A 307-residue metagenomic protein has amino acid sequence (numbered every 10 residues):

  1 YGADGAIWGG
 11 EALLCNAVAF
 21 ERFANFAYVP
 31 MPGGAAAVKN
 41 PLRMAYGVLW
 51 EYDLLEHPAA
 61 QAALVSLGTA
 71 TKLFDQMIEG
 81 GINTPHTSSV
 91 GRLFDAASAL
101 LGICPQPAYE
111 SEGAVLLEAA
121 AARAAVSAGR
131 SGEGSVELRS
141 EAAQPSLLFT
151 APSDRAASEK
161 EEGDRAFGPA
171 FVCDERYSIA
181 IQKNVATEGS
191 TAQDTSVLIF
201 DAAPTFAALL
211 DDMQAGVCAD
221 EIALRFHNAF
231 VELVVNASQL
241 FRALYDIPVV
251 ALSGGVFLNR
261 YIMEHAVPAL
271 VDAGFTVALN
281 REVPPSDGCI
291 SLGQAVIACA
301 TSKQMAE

Functional and structural regions predicted by a protein language model:
Y1-V38, L42-Y52, R281-P284: Phosphate/diphosphate-binding loops
G2, P41-G47, A278-E307: Glycine-rich phosphate-binding/hydrolytic loop that grips phosphoryl groups
I7-F20, C104, E264-A273: A glycine- and small-aliphatic-rich helix-loop capping segment at beta-alpha/alpha-beta transitions that lines
W8-E11, R22-A24, A45, H86 (+7 more regions): Structural beta-strand/beta-sheet cores of well-ordered domains, especially the beta-sheet scaffolds that support
A19-F23, P107-A108, G274, K303-M305: Phosphate-handling active-site elements
V29-N40, V65, T84-P85, R225 (+2 more regions): Alpha-helix capping and helix-loop boundary segments enriched in small/acidic/polar residues
G47-D154, E159, G163-D164, G168-P248 (+1 more regions): A contiguous, well-structured pocket-lining segment that forms one wall/lid of small-molecule binding clefts in soluble
P248-S253, R260, A266-I290: Conserved phosphate-binding/catalytic loops in two-lobed NTP-binding clefts
